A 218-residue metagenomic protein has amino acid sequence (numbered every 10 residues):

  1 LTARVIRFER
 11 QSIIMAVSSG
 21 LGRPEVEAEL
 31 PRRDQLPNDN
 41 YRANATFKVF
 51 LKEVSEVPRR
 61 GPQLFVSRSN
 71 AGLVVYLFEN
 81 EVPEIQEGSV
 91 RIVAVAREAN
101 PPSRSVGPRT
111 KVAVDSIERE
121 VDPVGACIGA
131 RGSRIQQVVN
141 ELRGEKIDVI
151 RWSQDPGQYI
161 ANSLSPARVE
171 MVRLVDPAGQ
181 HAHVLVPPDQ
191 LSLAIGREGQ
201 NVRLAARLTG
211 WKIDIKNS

Functional and structural regions predicted by a protein language model:
L1-S218: RNA-contacting regions in translation and RNA-metabolism proteins, encompassing KH/S1 modules where present
